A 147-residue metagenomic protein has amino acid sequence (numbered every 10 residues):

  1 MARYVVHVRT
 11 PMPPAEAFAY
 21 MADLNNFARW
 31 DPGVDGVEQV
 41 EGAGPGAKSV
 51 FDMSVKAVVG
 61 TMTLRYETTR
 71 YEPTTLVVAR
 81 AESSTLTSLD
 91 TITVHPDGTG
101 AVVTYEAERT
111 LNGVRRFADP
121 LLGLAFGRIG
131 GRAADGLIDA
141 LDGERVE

Functional and structural regions predicted by a protein language model:
M1-E41, E147: Hydrophobic ligand-binding cavity/cleft-lining segments
V5-H7, T63-R65, L89-T91: Well-ordered beta-strand positions in beta-sheet-rich domains
M12, V55-V59, R109-G113: Beta-strand elements of well-folded, non-transmembrane domains
A15-A19, T99, D135, D139: Replace "anionic and nucleotidyl ligands
G33, R65-E67, T93: Residues located in well-ordered beta-strands
V37-G42, T91-H95: Short amphipathic beta-strand and strand-loop transition segments with alternating hydrophobic
E38-T85, V102, R132-E147: Glycine-rich portal/gate segments that line the openings of hydrophobic small-molecule binding cavities
R80-R132: Beta-strand/loop substructures that line and gate deep hydrophobic ligand-binding cavities in soluble
